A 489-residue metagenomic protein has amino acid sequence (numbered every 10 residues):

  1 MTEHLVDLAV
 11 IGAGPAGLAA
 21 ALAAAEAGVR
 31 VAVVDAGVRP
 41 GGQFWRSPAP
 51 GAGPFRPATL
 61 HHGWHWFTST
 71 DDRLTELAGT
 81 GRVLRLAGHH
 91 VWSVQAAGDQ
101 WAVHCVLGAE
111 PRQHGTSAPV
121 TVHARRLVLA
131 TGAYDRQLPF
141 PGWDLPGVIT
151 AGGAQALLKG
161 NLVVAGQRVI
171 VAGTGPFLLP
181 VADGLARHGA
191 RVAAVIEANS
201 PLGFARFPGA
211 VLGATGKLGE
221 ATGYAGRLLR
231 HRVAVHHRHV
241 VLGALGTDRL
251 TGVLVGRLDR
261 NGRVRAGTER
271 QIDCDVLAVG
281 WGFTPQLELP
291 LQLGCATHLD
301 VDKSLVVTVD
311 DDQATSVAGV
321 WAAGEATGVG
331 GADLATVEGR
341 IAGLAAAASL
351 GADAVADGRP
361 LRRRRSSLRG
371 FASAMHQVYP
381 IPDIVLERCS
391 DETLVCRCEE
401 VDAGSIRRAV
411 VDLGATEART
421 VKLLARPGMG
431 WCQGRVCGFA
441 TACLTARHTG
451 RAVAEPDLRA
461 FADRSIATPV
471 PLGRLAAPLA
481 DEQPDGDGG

Functional and structural regions predicted by a protein language model:
T2-A425, M429-W431, R435-G489: Residues forming the flavin
